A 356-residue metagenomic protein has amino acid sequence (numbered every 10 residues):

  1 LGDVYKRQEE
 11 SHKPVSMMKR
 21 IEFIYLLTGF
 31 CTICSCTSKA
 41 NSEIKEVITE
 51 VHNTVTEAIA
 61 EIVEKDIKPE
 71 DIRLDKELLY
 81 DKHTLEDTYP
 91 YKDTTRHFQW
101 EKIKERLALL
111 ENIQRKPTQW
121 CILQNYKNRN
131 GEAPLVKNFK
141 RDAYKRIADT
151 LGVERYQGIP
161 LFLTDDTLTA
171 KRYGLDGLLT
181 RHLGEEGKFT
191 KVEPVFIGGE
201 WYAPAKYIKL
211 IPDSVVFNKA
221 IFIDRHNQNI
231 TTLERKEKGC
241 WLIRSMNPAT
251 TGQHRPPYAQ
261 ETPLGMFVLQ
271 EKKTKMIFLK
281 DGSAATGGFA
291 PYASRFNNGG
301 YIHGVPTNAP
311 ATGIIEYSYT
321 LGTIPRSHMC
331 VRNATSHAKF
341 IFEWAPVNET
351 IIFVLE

Functional and structural regions predicted by a protein language model:
L1-Y5: Short, small-residue-biased leader/transition segments that mark boundaries at the very start of proteins
S16-F23: Bacterial N-terminal signal peptides that target proteins for export
I33-S35: C-terminal motif of bacterial Sec signal peptides marking the signal peptidase cleavage site
T37-E43: Bacterial lipoprotein signal-peptidase II cleavage site
I48-E57, E61-I62, R73, Y80 (+4 more regions): Exported/periplasmic cell-wall-interacting domains
A60-E64, K68-N130, K171-I208: SH3/SH3-like beta-barrel superfamily modules
T164-G174, L242: SH3/SH3-like (including bacterial SH3b) beta-barrel domains that bind proline-rich motifs or cell-wall ligands
E185, G198, P204-T312: Gly/Pro-biased beta-strand-loop elements
